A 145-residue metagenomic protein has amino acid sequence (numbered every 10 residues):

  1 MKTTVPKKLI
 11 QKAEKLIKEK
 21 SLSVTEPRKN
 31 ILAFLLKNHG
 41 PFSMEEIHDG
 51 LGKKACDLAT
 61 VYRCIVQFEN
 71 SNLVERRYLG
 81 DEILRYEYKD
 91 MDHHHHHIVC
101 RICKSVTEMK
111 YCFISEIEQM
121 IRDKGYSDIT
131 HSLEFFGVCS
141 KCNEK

Functional and structural regions predicted by a protein language model:
K8-S21: Short, Lys/Arg-enriched N-terminal segment that forms or immediately precedes the first helix of a structured domain
V24, N38-S43: Short capping segments at the starts of secondary-structure elements
T25, T60: Ser/Thr-centric signal marking residues that sit in or immediately flank functional binding/regulatory motifs
K29-F34: Pre-recognition alpha-helix immediately N-terminal to the DNA-recognition helix within helix-turn-helix or winged-helix
E46-G50, V61: A short acidic, leucine-rich amphipathic alpha-helix
V61-S71: Basic amphipathic alpha-helical segments that dock to polyanions
S71-K145: Non-DNA-binding regulatory cores of transcription-related proteins, predominantly C-terminal effector-binding
